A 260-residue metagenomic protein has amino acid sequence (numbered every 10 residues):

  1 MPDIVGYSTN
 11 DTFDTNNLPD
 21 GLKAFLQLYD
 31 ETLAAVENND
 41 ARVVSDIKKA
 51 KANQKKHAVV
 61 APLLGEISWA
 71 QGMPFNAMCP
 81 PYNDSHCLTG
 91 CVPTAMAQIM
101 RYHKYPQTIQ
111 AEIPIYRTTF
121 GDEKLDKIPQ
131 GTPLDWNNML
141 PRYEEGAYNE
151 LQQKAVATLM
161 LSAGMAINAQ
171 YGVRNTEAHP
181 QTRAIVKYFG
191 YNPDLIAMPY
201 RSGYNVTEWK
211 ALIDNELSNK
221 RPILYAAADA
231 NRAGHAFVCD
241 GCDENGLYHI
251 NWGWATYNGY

Functional and structural regions predicted by a protein language model:
M1-T12, N245-Y260: Catalytic Cys-His active-site segments of thiol-dependent hydrolases/isopeptidases
V5, P62, I67, T89 (+3 more regions): A broad, low-specificity signal marking well-ordered, structured residues that form hydrophobic/aromatic
G6, N10-N17, A197-M198, V206: Generic alpha-helix detector with strongest preference for long hydrophobic helices that associate with membranes
T9-A178: Active-site-adjacent structural segments surrounding the nucleophilic cysteine of cysteine proteases and isopeptidases
Q71, N138, A211, W254-T256: Intrinsic disorder/low-complexity segments enriched in polar/charged and small flexible residues
G90, K104, N168, G190 (+2 more regions): Glycine-centered flexibility motif
M96, Y105, Y116-G121, A228-A230 (+2 more regions): An acidic- and aromatic-residue-enriched active-site/binding cleft used to recognize and process polar
R183, Y188-N251, G259: Active-site-adjacent substructure of cysteine-protease-like catalytic cores
